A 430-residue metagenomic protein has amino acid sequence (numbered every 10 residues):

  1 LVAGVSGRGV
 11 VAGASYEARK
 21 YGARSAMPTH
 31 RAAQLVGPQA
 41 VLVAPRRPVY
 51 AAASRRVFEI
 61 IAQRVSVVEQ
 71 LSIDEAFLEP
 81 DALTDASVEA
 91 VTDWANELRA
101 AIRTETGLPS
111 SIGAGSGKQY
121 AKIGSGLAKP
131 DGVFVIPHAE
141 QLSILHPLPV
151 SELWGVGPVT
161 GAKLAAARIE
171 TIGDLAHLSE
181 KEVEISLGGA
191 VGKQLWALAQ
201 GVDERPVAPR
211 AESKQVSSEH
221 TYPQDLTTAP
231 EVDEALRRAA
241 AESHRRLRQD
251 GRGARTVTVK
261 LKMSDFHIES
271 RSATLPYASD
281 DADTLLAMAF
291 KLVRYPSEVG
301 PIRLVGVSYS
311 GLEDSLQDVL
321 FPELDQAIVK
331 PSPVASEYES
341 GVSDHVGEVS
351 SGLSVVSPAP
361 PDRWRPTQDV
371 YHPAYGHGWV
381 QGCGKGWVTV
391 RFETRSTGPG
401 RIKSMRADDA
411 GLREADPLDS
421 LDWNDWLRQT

Functional and structural regions predicted by a protein language model:
L1-S186, G192-K193, I328-V329, A335-V356 (+1 more regions): Gly/Gly-Pro- and Ser/Thr-rich, intrinsically disordered tail segments characteristic of DNA damage-repair and tolerance
L71-E75, G115-K118, R252-T256, I302-L304 (+1 more regions): Short Gly/Ser/Thr- and Asp/Glu-enriched loop/turn motifs at secondary-structure junctions
E152, A165-L304, Y309-D314, D325-A327: DNA-contacting surface of Y-family translesion DNA polymerases
L312-E339: Intrinsically disordered, low-complexity mixed-charge segments
P358-A374: Short coil-to-beta transition motif at edge beta-strands of beta-rich domains
G376-C383: Short beta-strand-centered aromatic/proline hotspots
G386-V390: Short aromatic-glycine-enriched beta-strand elements
R391-T430: Intrinsically disordered, low-complexity linker and terminal regions at domain boundaries
